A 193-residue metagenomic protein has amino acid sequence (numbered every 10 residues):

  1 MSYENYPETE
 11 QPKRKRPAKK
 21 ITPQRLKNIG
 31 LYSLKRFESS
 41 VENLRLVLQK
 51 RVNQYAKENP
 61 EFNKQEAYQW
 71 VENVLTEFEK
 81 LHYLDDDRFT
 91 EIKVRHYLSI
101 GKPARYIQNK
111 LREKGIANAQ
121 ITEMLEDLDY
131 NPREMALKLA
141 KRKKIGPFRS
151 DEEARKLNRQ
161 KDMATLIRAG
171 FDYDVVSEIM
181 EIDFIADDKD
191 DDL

Functional and structural regions predicted by a protein language model:
M1-L193: An alpha-helical, amphipathic repeat domain used for nucleic-acid recognition, typified by the mTERF helical solenoid
